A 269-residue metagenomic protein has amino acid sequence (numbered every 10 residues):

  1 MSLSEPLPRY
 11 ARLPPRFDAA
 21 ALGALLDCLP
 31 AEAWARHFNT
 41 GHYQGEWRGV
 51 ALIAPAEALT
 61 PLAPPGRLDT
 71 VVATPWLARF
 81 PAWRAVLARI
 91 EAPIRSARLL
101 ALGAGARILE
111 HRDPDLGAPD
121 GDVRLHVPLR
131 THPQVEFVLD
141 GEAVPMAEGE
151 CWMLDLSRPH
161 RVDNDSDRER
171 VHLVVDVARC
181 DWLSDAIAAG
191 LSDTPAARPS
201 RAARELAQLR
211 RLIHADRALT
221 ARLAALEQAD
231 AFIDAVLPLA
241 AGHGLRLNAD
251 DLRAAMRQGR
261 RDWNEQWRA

Functional and structural regions predicted by a protein language model:
M1-I90, R198, L239: Non-heme Fe(II)/2-oxoglutarate
A92-I94, G103, D120-R124, H132: Short connector loops at helix/strand junctions that flank enzyme active sites, especially segments positioning acidic
L99-A118: Conserved short histidine dyad/triad with adjacent acidic residue
L109-H111, V135-F137, L154-D155, P159-S166: Short beta-strand His + acidic residue motifs that chelate non-heme Fe in jelly-roll/DSBH and cupin folds
E110, P128-E148: A short beta-strand-loop-beta hairpin characteristic of the jelly-roll/cupin
V123-P128, C151-M153, D167-D185: A short hydrophobic beta-strand segment most commonly corresponding to one strand of the jelly-roll/cupin
P145-S157: Short secondary-structure subsegments characteristic of cysteine-rich extracellular domains
I187-A269: Terminal, compositionally biased segments used for targeting/anchoring and flexible tails
